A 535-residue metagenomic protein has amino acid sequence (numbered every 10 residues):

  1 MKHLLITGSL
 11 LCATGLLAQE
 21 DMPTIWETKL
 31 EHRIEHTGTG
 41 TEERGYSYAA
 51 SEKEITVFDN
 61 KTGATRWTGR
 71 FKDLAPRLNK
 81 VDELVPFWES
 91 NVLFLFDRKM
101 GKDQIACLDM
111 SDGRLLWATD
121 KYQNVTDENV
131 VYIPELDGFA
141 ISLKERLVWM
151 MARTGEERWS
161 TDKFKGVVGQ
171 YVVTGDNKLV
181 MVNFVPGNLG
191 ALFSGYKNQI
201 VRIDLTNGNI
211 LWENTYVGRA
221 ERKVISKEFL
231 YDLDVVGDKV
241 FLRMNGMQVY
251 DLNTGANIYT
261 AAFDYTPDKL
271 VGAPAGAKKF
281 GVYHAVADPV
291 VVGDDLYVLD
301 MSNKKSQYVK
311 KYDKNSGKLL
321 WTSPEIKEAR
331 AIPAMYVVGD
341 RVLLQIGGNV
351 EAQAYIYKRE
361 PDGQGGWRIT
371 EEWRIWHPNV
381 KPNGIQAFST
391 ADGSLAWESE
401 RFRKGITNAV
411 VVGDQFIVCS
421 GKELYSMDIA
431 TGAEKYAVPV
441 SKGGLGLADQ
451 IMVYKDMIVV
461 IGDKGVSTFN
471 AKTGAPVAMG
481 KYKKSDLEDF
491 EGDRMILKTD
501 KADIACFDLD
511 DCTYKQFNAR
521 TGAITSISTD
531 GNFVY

Functional and structural regions predicted by a protein language model:
M1-M22: Bacterial Sec-dependent N-terminal signal peptides
Q19-Y535: Secretory-pathway ectodomains
